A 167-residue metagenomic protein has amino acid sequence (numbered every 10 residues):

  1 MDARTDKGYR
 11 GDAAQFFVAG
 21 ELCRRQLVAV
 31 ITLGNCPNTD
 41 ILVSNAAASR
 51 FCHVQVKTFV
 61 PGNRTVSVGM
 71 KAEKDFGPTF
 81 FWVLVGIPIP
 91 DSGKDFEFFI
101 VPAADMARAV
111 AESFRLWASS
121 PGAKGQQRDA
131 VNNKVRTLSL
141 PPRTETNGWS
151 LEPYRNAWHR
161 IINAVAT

Functional and structural regions predicted by a protein language model:
M1-P37, L42-T167: Mixed-charge (Asp/Glu-Lys/Arg
